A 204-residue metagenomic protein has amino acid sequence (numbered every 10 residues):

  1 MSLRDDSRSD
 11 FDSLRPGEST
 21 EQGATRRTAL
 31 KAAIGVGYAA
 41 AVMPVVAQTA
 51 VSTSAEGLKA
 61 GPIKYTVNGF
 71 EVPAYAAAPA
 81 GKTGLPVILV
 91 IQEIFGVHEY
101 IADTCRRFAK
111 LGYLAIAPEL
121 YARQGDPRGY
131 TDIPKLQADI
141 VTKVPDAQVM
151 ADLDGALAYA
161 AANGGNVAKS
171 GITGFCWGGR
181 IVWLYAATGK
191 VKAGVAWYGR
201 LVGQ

Functional and structural regions predicted by a protein language model:
M1-A24: N-terminal secretory signal peptides
G23-T28, Y38-T53: N-terminal twin-arginine translocation
A50-A80: N-terminal cap/lid segment of alpha/beta-hydrolase-fold proteins
L85-E93: Short beta-strand element of the alpha/beta-hydrolase
E99-P118, A122-R123: Short amphipathic alpha-helix adjacent to the substrate-entry channel of hydrolases
T131-T173: Gly/Ser-rich "nucleophile elbow"/oxyanion-hole loop immediately N-terminal to the catalytic nucleophile in hydrolases
G155-Q204: Primarily recognizes the serine-hydrolase "nucleophile elbow" in alpha/beta-hydrolase and SGNH/GDSL folds
